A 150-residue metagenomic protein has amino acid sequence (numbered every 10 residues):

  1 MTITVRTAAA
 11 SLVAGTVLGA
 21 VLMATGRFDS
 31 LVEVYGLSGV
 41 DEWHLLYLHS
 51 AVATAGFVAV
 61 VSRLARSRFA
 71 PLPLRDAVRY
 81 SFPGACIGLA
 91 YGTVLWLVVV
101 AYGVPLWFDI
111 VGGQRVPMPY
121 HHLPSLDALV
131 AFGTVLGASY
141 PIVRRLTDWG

Functional and structural regions predicted by a protein language model:
M1-G150: Juxtamembrane/disordered regions of integral membrane proteins
